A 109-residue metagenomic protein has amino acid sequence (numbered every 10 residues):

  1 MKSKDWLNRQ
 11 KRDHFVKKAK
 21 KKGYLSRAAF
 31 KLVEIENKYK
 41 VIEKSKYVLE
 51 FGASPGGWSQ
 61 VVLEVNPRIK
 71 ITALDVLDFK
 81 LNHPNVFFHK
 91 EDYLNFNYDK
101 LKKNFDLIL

Functional and structural regions predicted by a protein language model:
M1-K44: Class I SAM-dependent methyltransferase Rossmann-like catalytic core, especially the SAM/SAH-binding loop
L32, G52, I108: Residue-level signature of catalytic and energy-coupling elements of molecular machines, predominantly ATP/GTP-dependent
Y39, N66, N97: Active-site catalytic pocket residues across diverse enzymes, especially alpha/beta-hydrolases
K44-S54: Conserved class I S-adenosyl-L-methionine
Y47, R68-K70: Residues at the starts of beta-strands that form the adenosine-phosphate
P55-P67: Conserved SAM-binding loop of SAM-dependent methyltransferases across substrates and taxa, primarily the Class I
L63, K70-D75: Conserved SAM-binding motif I beta-strand of class I
L74-L109: S-adenosyl-L-methionine
